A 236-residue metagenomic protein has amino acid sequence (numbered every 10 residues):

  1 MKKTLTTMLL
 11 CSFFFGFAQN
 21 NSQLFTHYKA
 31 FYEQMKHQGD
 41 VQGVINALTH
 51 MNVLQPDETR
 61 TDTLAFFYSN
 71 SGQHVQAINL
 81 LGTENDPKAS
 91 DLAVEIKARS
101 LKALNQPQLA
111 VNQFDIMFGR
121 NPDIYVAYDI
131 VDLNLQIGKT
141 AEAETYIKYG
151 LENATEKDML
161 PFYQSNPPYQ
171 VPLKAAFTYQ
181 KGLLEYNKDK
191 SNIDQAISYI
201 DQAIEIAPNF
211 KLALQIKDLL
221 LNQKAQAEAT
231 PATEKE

Functional and structural regions predicted by a protein language model:
F17-T63: N-terminal leader/linker segments that initiate helical-solenoid repeat arrays
K29, T59-T63, L92-K97, Y125-D132 (+3 more regions): Alpha-solenoid helical repeat scaffolds
M35, Y68, L101, N134 (+2 more regions): Residue at a conserved register position within TPR or TPR-like alpha-solenoid repeats
Q38, S71, L104, I137 (+2 more regions): Structural motif corresponding to the intra-repeat A-B loop/turn of tetratricopeptide repeats
D40-V41, H74, P107, T140 (+1 more regions): TPR-repeat structural position
Q55-P56, K88-A89, N121-P122, T155 (+1 more regions): Short coil turns that delineate tetratricopeptide repeat
P172-E236: Terminal, low-structured helical/coil segments at or just beyond the last alpha-helical repeat
